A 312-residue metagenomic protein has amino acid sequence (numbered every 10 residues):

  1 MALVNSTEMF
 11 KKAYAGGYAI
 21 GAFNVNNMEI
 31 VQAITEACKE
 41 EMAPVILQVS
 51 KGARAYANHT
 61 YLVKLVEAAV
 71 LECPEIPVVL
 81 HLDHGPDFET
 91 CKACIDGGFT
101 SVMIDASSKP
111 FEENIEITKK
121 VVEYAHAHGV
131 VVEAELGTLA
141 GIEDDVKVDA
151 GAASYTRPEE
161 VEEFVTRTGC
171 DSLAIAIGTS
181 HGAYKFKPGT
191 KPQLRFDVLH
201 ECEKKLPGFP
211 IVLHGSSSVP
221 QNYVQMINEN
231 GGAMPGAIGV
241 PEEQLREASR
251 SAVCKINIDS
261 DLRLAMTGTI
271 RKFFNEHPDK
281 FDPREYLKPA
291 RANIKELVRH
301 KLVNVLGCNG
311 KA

Functional and structural regions predicted by a protein language model:
M1-G21: N-terminal amphipathic alpha-helix/helix-capping segment at the start of soluble metabolic enzymes
S6-K12, N27-A53, T60-E75, H84-P210 (+7 more regions): Alpha/beta enzyme core
Y18-N26, S50-R54, E285, P289: A short N-terminal beta->alpha junction/helix N-cap motif
I20-N24, L80-H81, M103, I211-L213 (+2 more regions): Short catalytic-loop micro-motif centered on adjacent basic/acidic residues
G137, S216, D261: An acidic- and aromatic-residue-enriched active-site/binding cleft used to recognize and process polar
L213-V219: Long, repeat-rich segments with strong aromatic
N228-G232, V240-A312: C-terminal alpha-helical cap/extension of soluble enzyme domains
